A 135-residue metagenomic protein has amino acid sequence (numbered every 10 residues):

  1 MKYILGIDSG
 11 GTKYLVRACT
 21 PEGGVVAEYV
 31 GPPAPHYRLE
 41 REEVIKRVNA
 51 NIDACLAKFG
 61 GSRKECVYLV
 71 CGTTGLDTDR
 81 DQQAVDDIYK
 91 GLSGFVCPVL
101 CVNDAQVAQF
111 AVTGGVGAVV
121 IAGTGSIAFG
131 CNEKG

Functional and structural regions predicted by a protein language model:
M1-K2, R63-C66, V96: A general structural motif
Y3-A50: Short glycine-rich, Thr/Ser-proximal phosphate-binding strand/loop in the N-terminal lobe of ATP-dependent enzymes
I4-D8, C66-V70, Q109, G117-I121 (+1 more regions): Short glycine-aspartate micro-motif
Y14-C19, F110, V120, S126-C131: Short beta-strand scaffold segments in enzyme catalytic cores
T20-V25, A84-S93, A118, E133-G135: A glycine- and small-aliphatic-rich helix-loop capping segment at beta-alpha/alpha-beta transitions that lines
E40, V116, S126-G135: Glycine/GP-enriched mid-protein hinge/lid loop-to-helix segment characteristic of carbohydrate kinases
C55-L92, V112-T113: Short beta-strand-loop/turn "lid" adjacent to the catalytic site in phosphate-handling enzymes
C97-V120: Conserved phosphate-binding catalytic cores of ATP/NTP-utilizing and phosphoryl-transfer enzymes
